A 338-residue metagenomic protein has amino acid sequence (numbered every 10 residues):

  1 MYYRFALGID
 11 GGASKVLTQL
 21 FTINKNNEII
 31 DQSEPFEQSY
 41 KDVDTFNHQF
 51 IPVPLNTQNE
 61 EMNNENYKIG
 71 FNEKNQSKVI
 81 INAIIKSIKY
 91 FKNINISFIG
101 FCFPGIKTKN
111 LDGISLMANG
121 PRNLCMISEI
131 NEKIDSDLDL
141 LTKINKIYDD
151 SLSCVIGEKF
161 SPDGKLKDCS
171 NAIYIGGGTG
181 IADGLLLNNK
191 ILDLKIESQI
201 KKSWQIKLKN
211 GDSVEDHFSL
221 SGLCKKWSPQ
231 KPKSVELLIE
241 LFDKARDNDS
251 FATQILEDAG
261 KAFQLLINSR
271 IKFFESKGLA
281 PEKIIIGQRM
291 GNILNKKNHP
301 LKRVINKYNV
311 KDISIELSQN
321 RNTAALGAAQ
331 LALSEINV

Functional and structural regions predicted by a protein language model:
Y3-F5, L17-N63, D135, D139 (+4 more regions): Glycine/GP-enriched mid-protein hinge/lid loop-to-helix segment characteristic of carbohydrate kinases
R4-D10, F98-G100, N171-G176, I285: Short glycine-aspartate micro-motif
G11-D112, G120, L124-I127: Conserved phosphate-binding loops in N-terminal lobes of ATP-dependent enzymes of the actin/Hsp70/sugar-kinase
G12-L17, I106, G176-A182, M290-N292: Gly/Ser/Thr-rich loops at beta-strand to alpha-helix junctions that form or flank small-molecule/cofactor-binding
E65-I96, C224-I285, M290-I293, S314-N322: Adenine-nucleotide phosphate-binding core of ATP-dependent small-molecule kinases
K74-I81, I94-N171, I293-S314: Glycine-rich phosphate-binding loop and adjoining helix at the ATP-binding site of ATP-dependent phosphoryl-transfer
I88, I271, A329-V338: Short, hydrophobic alpha-helical segments
A182-G184, N292-N298, A325: Short active-site-adjacent structural elements
